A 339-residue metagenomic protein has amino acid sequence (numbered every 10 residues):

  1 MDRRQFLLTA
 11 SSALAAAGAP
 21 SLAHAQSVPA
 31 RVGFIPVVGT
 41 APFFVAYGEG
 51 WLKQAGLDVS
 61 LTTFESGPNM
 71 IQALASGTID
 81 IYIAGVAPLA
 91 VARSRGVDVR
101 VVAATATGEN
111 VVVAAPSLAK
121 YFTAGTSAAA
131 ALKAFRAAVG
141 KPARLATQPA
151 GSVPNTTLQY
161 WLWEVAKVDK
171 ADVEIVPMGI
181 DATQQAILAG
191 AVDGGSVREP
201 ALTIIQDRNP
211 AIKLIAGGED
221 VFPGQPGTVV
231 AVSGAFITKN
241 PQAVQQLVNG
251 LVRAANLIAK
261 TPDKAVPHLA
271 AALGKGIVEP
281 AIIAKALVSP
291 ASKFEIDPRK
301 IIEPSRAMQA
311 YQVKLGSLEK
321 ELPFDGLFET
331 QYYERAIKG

Functional and structural regions predicted by a protein language model:
Q5-A23: N-terminal export signals
S27-V37, L57-T62, A143-A146, V176: Short, well-ordered beta-strand elements
P29-G48, E65-G67, A150-G151: Extracytoplasmic "Venus flytrap"
P42-A46, T62-R100, N110-A114, K133-R136 (+3 more regions): Pocket-flanking alpha-helical
V45-Y47, V111-F122, P226-Q242: A bilobed periplasmic-binding-protein/Venus flytrap-type ligand-binding module shared by bacterial periplasmic
D98, T105-V176, D181, G234: A conserved helix-loop-strand patch within extracytoplasmic ligand-binding domains of the periplasmic binding
A182-A272: Pocket-lining segment of extracytoplasmic ligand-binding domains
T238-E319: Secondary-structure end/capping motifs
